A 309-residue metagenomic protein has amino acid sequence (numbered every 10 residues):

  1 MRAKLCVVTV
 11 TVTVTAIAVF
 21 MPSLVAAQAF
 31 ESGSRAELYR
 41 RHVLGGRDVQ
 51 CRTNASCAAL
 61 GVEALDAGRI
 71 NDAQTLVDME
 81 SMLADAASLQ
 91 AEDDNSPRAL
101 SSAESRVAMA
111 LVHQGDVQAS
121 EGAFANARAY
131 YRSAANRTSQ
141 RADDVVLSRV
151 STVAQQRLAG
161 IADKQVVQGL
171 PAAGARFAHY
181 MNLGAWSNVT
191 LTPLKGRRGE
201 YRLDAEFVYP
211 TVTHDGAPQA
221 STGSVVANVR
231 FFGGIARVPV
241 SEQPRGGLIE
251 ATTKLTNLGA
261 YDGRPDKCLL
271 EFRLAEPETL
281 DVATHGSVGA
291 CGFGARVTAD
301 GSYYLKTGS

Functional and structural regions predicted by a protein language model:
M1-T13: Bacterial N-terminal signal peptides that target proteins for export
M21-P22: N-terminal signal peptide c-region/cleavage motif recognized by signal peptidases
V25-A29: Boundary at the C-terminal end of the N-terminal hydrophobic targeting segment
R35-K164: Alpha-helical protein-protein interaction scaffolds
C57-A64, G259-Y261, A275-E278, T298-S302: Extracellular/mature segments of secreted proteins
G160-N188, A299-T307: Tryptophan-anchored aromatic micro-motifs
H179-G246, T279-G294, T298: N-terminal glycine/threonine-rich, aromatic-flanked beta-hairpin/loop signature
L248-E278: Acidic, glycine-rich flexible loop segments
